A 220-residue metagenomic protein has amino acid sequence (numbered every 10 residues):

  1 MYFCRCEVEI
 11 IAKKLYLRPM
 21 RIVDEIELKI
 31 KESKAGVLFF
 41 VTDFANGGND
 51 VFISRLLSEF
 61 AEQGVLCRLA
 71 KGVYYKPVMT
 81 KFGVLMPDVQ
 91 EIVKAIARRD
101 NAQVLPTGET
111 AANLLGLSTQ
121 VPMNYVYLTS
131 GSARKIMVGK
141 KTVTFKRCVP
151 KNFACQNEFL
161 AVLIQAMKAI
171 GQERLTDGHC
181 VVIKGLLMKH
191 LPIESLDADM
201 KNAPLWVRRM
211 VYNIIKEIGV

Functional and structural regions predicted by a protein language model:
Y2-Y16: Short, positively charged and aromatic/hydrophobic N-terminal segments
M20-I96: Short beta-edge/loop segments at beta->alpha junctions of small alpha/beta modules that act as binding/recognition
I53, V89, T107-G108, F159: Amphipathic alpha-helical interface surfaces
A70-G72, A102-V138: Short gly/ser-rich loop at a beta-strand->alpha-helix junction or flexible surface loop bordering the NTP-binding
A95, T107-E109, A169-R174: Positively charged, aromatic-accented nucleic-acid-binding surfaces
R99: Basic nucleic-acid-binding interfaces
M137-G139, V143-R147: A short, charged helix-loop
C148-V220: Hydrophobic alpha-helical interaction segments
